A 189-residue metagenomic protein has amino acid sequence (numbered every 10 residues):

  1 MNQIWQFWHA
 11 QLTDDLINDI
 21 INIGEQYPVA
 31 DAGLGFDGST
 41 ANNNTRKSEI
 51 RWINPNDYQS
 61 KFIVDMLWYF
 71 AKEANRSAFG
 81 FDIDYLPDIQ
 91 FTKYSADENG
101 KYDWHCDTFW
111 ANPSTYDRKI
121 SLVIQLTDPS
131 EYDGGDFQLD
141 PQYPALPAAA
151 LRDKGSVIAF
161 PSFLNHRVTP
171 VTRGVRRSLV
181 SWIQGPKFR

Functional and structural regions predicted by a protein language model:
M1-V157, F163-R189: Fe(II)/2-oxoglutarate oxygenase catalytic core
